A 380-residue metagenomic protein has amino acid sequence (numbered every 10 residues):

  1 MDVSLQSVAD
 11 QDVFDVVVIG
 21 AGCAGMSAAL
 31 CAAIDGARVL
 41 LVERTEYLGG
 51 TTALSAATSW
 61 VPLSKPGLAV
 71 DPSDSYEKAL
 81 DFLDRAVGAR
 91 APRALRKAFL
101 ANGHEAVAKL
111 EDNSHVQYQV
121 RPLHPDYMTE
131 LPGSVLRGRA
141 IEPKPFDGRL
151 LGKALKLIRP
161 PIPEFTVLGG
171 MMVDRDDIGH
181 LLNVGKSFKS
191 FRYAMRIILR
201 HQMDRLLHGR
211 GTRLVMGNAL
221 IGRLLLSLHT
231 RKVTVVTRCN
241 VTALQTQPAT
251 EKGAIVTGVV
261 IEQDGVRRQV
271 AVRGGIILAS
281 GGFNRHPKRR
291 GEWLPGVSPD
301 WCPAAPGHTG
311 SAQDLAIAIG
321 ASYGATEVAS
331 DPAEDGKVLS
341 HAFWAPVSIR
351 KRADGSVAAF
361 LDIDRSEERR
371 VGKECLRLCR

Functional and structural regions predicted by a protein language model:
M1-A79, Y118-K373: Residues forming the flavin
D74-A86, R90: Compositionally biased, low-hydrophobicity segments enriched in charged and small polar residues
R85-R93, D204-G211: Short glycine/proline- and acidic residue-enriched helix-loop micro-motifs that form flexible lids or anion-recognition
A86-T129: Long, well-ordered early-domain segments
G372-R380: Positively charged, low-complexity/disordered segments
